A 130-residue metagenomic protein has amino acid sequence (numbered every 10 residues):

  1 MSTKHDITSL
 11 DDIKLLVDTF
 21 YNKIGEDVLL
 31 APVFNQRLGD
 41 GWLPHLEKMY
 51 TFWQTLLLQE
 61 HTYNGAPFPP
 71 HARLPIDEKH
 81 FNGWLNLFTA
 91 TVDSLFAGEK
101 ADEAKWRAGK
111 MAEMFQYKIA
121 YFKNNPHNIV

Functional and structural regions predicted by a protein language model:
M1-V130: Core of compact, soluble alpha-helical bundle domains
